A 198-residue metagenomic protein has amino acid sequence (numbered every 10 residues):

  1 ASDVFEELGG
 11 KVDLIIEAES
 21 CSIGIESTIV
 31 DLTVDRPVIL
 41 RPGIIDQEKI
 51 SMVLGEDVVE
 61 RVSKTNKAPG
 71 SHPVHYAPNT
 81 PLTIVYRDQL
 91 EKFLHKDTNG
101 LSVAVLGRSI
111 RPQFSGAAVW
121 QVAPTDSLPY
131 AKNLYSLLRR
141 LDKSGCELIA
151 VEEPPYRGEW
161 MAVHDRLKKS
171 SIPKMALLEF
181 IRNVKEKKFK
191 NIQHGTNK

Functional and structural regions predicted by a protein language model:
A1-K198: Active-site-adjacent structural elements in enzyme catalytic cores
